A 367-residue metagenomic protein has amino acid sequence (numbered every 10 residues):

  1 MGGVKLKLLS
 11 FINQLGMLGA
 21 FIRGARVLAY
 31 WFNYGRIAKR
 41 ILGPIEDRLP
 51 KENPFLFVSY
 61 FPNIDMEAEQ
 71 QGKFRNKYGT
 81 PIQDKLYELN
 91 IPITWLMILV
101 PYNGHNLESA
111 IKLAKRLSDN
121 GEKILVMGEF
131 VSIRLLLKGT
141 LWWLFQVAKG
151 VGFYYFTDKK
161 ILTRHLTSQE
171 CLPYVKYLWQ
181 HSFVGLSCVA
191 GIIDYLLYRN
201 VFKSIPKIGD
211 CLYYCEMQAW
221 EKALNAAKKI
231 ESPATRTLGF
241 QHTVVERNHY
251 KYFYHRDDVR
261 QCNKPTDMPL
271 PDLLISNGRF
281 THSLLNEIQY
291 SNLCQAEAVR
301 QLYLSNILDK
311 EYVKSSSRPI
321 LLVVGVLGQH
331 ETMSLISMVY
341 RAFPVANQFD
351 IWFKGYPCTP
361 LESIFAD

Functional and structural regions predicted by a protein language model:
M1-D367: Catalytic-core helical/loop segments in enzymes performing group transfer/polymerization on anionic/lipid-linked
